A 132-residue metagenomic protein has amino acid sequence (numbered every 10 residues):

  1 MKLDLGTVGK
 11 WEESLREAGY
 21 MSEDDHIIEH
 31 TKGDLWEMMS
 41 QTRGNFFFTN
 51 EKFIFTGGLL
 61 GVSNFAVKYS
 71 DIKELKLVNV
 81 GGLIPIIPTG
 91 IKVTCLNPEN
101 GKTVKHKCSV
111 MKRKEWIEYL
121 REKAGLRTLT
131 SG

Functional and structural regions predicted by a protein language model:
M1, I28, I72-L75, E122: Generic cytosolic/nucleocytoplasmic N-terminal low-complexity/intrinsically disordered segments
M1-F47, N100-K102, E115, R127-G132: Anionic N-terminal interaction surfaces
K32, T49, S70, V78 (+2 more regions): A structural detector for beta-sheet-dominated domains
W36-P88: Phosphoinositide-binding peripheral membrane targeting modules
L75-K76, M111-L126: Short, surface-exposed linear segments at secondary-structure transitions and domain or protein termini
V80-P88, L120-G132: Short, surface-exposed secondary-structure junctions/capping segments
T94-E118: Canonical phosphoinositide-binding patch of PH/PH-like domains
